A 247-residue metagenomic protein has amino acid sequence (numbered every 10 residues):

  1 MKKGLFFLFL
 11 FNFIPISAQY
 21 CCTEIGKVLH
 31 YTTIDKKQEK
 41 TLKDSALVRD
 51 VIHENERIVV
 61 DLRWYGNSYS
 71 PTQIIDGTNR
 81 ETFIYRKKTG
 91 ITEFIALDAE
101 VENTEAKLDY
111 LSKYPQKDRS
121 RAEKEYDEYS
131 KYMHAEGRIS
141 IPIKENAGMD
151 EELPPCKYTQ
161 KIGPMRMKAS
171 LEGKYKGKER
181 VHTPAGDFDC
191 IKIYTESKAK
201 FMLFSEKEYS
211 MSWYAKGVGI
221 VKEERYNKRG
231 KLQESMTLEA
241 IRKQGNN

Functional and structural regions predicted by a protein language model:
M1-C22: Bacterial Sec-dependent N-terminal signal peptides
Q19-N247: Conserved functional acidic sites
